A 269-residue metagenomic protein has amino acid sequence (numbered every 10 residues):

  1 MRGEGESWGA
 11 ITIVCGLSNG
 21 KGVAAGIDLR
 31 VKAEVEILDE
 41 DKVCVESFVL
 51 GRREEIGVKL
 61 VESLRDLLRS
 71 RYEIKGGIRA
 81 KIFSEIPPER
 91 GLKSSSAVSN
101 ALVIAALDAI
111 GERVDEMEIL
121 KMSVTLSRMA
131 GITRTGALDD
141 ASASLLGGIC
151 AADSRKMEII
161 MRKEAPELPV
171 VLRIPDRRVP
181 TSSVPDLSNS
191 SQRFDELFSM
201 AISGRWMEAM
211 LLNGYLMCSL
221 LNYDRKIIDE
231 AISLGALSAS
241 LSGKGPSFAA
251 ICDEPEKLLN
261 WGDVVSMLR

Functional and structural regions predicted by a protein language model:
M1-R90: ATP-binding N-lobe of GHMP and related small-molecule kinases
G3-W8, E34, L38-D39, I110 (+2 more regions): C-terminal nucleotide
W8, R30, G76-G77, L138-D139 (+3 more regions): Short coil/turn connectors at secondary-structure junctions
I11-C15, V31-V35, D140-S144, I149-A151 (+1 more regions): Short beta-strand scaffold segments in enzyme catalytic cores
R71-R79, A106-S123: Phosphate-handling active-site elements
L92-E116, L145-G147: DPxDG-like acidic metal-binding loop motif
M117-M161, I228: Alpha/beta catalytic cores of group-transfer enzymes, especially the acyltransferase/condensing modules of polyketide
